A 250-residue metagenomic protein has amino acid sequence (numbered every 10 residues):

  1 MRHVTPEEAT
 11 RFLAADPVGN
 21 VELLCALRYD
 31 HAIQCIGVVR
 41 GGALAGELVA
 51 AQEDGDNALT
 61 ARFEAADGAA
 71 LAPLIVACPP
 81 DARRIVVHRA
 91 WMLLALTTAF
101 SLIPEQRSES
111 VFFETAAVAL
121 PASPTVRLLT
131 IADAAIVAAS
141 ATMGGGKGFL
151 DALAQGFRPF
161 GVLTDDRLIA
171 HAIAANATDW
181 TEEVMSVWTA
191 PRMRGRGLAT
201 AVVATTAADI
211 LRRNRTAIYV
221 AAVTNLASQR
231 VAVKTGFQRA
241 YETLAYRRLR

Functional and structural regions predicted by a protein language model:
M1-E22, S110-K147: Short amphipathic alpha-helix that is part of the acyltransferase structural core
V4, A14-C78, A172-E182, A190-P191: Conserved donor-binding loop and adjoining core beta-sheet/short helix segment in diverse acyl/aminoacyl transferases
Q34, G46-S123, L244-R247: Acyl-donor-binding surface of acyltransferase catalytic domains
A66-C78, T189, G195-L211, Q229-K234: Conserved acetyl-CoA-binding loop-helix of GNAT-fold acetyltransferases
A90-P104, T200, V223-Y241: Conserved active-site alpha-helix within GNAT-family acetyltransferase domains
G148-P159, L163-A190: A conserved beta-strand-loop-helix scaffold within acyl/acetyltransferase catalytic domains
V184, A217-A221: Conserved hydrophobic beta-strand within the GNAT/NAT acetyltransferase core sheet that lines the active-site cleft
